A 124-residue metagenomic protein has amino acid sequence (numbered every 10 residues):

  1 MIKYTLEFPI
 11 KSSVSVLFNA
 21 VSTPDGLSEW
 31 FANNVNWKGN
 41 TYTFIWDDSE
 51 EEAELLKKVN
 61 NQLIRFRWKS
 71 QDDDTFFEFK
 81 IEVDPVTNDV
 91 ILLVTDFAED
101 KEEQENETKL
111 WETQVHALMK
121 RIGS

Functional and structural regions predicted by a protein language model:
M1, S15, S28, Y42 (+3 more regions): Charge-dense, helix-prone N-terminal extensions
M1-N34: Hydrophobic ligand-binding cavity/cleft-lining segments
T5, T43, E99: Conserved short-loop catalytic and cofactor-binding motifs
P9, I45, L56-K57, E82-D84: Well-ordered beta-strand positions
N19-E29, N61, E112-K120, S124: Short, intrinsically disordered, mixed-charge
D25-F76: Glycine-rich portal/gate segments that line the openings of hydrophobic small-molecule binding cavities
R67-K120, S124: Beta-strand/loop substructures that line and gate deep hydrophobic ligand-binding cavities in soluble
